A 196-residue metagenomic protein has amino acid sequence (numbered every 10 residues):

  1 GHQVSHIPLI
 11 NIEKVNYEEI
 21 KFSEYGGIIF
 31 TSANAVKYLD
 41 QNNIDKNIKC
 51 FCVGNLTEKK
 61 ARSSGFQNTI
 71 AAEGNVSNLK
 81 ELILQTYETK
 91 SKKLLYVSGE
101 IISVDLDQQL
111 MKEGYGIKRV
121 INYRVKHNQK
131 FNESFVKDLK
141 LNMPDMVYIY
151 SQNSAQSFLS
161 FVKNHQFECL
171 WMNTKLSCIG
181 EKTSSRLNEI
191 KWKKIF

Functional and structural regions predicted by a protein language model:
G1-F196: Signature of uroporphyrinogen-III synthase
